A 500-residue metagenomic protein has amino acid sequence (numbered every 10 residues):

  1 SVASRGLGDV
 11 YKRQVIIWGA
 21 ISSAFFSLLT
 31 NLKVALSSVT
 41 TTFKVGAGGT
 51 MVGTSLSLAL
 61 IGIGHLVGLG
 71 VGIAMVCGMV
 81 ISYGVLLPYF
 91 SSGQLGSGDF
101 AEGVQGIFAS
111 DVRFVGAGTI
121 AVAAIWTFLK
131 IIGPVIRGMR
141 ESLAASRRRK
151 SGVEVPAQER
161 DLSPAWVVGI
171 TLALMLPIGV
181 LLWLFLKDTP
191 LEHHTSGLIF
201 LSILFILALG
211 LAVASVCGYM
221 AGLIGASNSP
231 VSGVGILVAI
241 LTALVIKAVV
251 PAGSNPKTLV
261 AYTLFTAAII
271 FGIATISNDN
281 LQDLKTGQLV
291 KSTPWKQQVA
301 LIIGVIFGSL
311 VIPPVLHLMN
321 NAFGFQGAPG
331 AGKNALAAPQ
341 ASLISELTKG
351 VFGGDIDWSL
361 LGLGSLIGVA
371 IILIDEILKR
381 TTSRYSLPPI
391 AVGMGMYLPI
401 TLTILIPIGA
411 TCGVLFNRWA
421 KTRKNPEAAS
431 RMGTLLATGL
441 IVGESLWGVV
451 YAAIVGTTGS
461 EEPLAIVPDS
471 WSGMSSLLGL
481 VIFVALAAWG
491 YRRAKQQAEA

Functional and structural regions predicted by a protein language model:
S1-L7, Y11: Single conserved hydrophobic/aromatic residue that forms the stacking wall/gate of nucleotide- or nucleobase-binding
G8-D9, I61-G70, L191-S196, G218-V231 (+5 more regions): Hydrophobic alpha-helical bundle architecture
W18-V34, A59-H65, G78-L87, G116-K130 (+11 more regions): Hydrophobic core segments of alpha-helical transmembrane domains in multi-pass membrane transport and ion-translocation
T30-G64, V80-V115, A145-E159, L186-I199 (+4 more regions): Inter-helical loop and helix-membrane interface segments of multi-pass membrane transporters/permeases
K44-V52, T195-A208, V260-I269, I273 (+3 more regions): Structural signature of hydrophobic alpha-helical transmembrane segments
D111-S163: Terminal amphipathic helices with adjacent charged low-complexity linkers/tails
I131-I136, I377-T381, W419-R423, A488-A500: Membrane-interface capping segments at transmembrane-helix boundaries
P177-L289, G304, P314-L318, Q326-A338: Membrane-embedded translocation segments of transport machinery
